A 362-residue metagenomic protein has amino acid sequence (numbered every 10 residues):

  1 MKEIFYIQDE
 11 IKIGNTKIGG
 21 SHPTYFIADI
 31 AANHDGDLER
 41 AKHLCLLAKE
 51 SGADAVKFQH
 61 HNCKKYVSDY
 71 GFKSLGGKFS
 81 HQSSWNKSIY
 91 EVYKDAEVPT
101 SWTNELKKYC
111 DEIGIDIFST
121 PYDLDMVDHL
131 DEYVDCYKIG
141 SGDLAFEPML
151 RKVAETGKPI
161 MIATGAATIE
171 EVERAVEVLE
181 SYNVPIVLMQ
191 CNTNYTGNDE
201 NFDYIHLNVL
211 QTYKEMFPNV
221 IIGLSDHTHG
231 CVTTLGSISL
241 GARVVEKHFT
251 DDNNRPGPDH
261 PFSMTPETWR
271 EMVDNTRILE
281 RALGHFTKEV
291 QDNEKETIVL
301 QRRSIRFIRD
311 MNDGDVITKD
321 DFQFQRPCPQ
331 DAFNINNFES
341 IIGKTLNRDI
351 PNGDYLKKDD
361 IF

Functional and structural regions predicted by a protein language model:
M1-F362: Catalytic cores and adjacent flexible loops of soluble metabolic enzymes that perform enolate/carbanion chemistry on
